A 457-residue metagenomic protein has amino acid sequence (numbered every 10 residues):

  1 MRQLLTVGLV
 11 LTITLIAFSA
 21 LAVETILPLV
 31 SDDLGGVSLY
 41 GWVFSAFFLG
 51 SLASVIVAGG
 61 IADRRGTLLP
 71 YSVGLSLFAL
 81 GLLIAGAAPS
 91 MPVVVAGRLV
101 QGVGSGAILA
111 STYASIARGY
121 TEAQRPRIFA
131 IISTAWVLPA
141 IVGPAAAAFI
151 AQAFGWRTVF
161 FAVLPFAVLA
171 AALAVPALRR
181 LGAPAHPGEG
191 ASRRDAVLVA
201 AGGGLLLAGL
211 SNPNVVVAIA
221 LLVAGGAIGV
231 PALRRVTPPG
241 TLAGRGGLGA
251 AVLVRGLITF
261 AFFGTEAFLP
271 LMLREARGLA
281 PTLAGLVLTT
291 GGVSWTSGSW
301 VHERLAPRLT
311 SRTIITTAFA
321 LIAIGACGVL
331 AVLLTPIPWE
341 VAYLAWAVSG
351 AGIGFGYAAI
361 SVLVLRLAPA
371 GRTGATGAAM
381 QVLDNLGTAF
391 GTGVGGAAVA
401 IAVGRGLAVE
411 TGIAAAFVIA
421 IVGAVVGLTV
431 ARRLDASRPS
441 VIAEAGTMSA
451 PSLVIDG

Functional and structural regions predicted by a protein language model:
M1-R2, A183-A185, R432-G457: Intrinsic disorder in cytosolic terminal tails and internal cytosolic loops of multi-pass membrane transporters
R2-T25, S38-A46, A53-V57, L68-L69 (+2 more regions): 12-transmembrane solute porter fold
G8, G74, A79-G81, G97 (+9 more regions): Small-residue hotspots
T25, F48, L52, A58-E189 (+1 more regions): Helix-loop-helix hairpins in multi-pass membrane proteins, especially solute transporters
P28-S31, I116-T121, P126, A130 (+5 more regions): Helix-terminus/helix-capping segments at the ends of transmembrane helices and short amphipathic helices
D32-D33, D63-R64, G86-P89, R118-T121 (+6 more regions): Membrane-helix boundary and inter-helical linker elements of multi-pass secondary transporters
Y71-V73, R125-V137, H186-A196, G240-L253 (+1 more regions): Cytoplasmic-side transmembrane-helix entry/capping segments in multi-pass membrane proteins
Q152-R255, A261: Hydrophobic transmembrane-helix bundles of small-molecule transporters
